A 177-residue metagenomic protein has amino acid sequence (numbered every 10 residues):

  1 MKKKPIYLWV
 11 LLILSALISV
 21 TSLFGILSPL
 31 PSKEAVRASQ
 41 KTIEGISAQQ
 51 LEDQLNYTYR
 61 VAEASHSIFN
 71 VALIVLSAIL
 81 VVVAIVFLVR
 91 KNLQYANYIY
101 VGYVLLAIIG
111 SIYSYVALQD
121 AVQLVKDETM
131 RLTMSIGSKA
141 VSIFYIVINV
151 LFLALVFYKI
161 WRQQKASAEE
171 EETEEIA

Functional and structural regions predicted by a protein language model:
M1-A38, L155-A166, E175-A177: Cytosolic juxtamembrane helix and N-cap/initiation of the first transmembrane helix
M1-L12, R60-N70, R90-N97, L132-S142: Membrane-water interface of alpha-helical transmembrane segments
K2-I6, V86-A96, L118-V122, N149-A177: Cytosolic juxtamembrane helix at the C-terminal end of the final transmembrane segment
Y7, L11-I18, L73-L76, A96-L106 (+2 more regions): Hydrophobic alpha-helical transmembrane segments of polytopic
T21, L106-G110, F152: Alpha-helical transmembrane segments of multipass membrane proteins
K33-S67, Y113-V141: Interfacial non-cytosolic loop connecting adjacent transmembrane helices
F69-I85: Hydrophobic alpha-helical transmembrane segments
R90-D127: Hydrophobic alpha-helical transmembrane segments of integral membrane proteins
